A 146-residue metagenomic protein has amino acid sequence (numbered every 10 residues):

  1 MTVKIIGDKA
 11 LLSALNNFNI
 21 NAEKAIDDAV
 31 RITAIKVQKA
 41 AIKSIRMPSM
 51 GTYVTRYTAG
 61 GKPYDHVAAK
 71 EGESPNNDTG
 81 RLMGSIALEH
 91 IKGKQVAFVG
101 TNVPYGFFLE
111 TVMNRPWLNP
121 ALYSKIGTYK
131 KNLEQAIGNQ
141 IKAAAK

Functional and structural regions predicted by a protein language model:
M1-K146: Short, Lys/Arg-rich flexible segments
